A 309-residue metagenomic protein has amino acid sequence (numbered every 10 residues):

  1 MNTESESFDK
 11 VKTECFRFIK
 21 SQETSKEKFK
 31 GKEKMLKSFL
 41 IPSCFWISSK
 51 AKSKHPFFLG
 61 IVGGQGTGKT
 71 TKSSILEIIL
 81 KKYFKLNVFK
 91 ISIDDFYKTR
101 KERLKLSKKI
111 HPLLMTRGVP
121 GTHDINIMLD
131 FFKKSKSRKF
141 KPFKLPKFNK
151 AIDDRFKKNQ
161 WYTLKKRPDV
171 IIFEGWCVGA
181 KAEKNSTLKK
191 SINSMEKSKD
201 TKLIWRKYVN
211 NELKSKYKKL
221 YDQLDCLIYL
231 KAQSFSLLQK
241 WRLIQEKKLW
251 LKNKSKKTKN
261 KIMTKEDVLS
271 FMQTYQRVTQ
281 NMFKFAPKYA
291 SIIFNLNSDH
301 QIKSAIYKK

Functional and structural regions predicted by a protein language model:
N2-F16, S21, E27, K37 (+1 more regions): Conserved NTP phosphate-binding and transfer environment spanning the P-loop NTPase/kinase superfamily
S25-A51: N-terminal pre-Walker A segment at the start of P-loop NTPase domains
K28-K32, F89-S92, F96-D153: Conserved nucleotide-sensing/catalytic segment adjacent to the nucleotide-binding pocket in NTP-handling enzymes
P56-F57, L86: Nucleotide donor/acceptor-binding cores
F58-G63: Short hydrophobic/aromatic beta-strand immediately N-terminal to the Walker A/P-loop
T70-S73: Walker A/P-loop
I78-F89: Post-Walker A helix-loop "phosphate-sensing" segment adjacent to the P-loop in P-loop NTPases
F131-K181: Phosphate-binding/switch loop-helix module in NTP-utilizing enzymes
